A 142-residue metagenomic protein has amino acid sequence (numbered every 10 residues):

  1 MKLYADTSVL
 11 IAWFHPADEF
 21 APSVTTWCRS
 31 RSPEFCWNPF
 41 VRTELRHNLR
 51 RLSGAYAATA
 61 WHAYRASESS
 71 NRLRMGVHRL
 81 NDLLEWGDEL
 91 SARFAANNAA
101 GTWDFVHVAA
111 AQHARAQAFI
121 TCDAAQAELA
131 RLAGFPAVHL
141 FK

Functional and structural regions predicted by a protein language model:
M1-V41, R51-H62, A133, K142: Short, well-structured N-terminal submotif of metal-dependent ribonuclease cores
C28-R31, S70-R72, H113-A114: Short glycine-enriched loop/turn motifs at secondary-structure junctions
S32, R74, A116, G134-F135: A generic structural signal for alpha->beta connector loops
R50, A55-G87, A127-L129, A133 (+1 more regions): Anionic, Ser/Thr-rich low-complexity intrinsically disordered regions
R74-E128: Active-site neighborhoods of divalent-metal-dependent phosphate/nucleic-acid chemistry enzymes
W103, F141-K142: Short, surface-exposed recognition loops or helix-turn segments adjacent to catalytic cores
